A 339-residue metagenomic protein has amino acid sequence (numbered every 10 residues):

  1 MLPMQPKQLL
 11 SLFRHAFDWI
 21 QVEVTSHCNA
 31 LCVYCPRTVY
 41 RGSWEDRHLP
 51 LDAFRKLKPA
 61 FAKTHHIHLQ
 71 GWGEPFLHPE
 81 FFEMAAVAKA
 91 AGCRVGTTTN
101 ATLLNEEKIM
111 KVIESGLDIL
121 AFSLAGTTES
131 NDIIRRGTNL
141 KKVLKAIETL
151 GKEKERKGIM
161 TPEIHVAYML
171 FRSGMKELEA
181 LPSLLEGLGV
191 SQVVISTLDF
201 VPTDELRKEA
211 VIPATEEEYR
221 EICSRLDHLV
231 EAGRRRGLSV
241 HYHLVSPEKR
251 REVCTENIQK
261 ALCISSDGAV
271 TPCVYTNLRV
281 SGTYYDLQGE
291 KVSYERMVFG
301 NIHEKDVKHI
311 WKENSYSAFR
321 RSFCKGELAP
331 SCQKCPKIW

Functional and structural regions predicted by a protein language model:
M1-I119, E217-E221: Conserved alpha-helical substructure of the radical SAM core
L2-D18, A269-V270, Y275-W339: Flexible mid-to-C-terminal extensions adjoining Fe-S/redox cofactors in radical SAM and related proteins
V22, S26-N29, E248, G326-A329: Processing junctions and N-termini across compartments
C28, C32-C35, C254, C273 (+1 more regions): Short cysteine clusters
C35, V39-G42, A261, V280 (+1 more regions): Cys/His-rich zinc-coordinating "finger/knuckle" motifs
V39, G71, L124, T197 (+3 more regions): Residues that line or immediately flank small-molecule/substrate-binding pockets and catalytic motifs
V39, P79, G151-K154, G233 (+2 more regions): A general structural signal marking secondary-structure boundaries and capping sites
W44, L49-D52, P59, A91-R94 (+1 more regions): Radical SAM enzyme [4Fe-4S]-AdoMet core and its adjacent flexible, acidic and glycine-rich loops/tails across
